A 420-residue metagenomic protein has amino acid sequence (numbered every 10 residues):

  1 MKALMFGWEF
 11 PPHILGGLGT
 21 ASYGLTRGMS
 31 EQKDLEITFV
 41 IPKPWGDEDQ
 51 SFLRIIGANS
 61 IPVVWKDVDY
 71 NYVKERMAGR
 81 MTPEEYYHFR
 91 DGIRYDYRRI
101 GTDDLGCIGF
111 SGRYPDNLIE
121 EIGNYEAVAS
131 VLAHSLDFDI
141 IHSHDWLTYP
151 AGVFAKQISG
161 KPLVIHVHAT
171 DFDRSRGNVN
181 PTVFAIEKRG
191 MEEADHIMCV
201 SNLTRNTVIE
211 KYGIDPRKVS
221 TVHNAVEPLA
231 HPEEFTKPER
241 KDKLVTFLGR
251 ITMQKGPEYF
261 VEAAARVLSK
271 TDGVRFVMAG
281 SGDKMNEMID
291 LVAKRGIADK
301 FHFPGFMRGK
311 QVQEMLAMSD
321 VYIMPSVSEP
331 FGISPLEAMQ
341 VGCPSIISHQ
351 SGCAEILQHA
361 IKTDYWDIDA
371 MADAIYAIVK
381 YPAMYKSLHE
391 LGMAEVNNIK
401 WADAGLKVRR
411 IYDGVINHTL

Functional and structural regions predicted by a protein language model:
L35-A133: A conserved catalytic-core segment of Leloir-type glycosyltransferases
M198, P238-A264, V277, H389: Conserved donor-binding/catalytic core segment of Leloir-type glycosyltransferases
L203, A225: Carbohydrate-associated surface elements
I289-M307: Nucleotide-activated donor-binding/catalytic signature segment of Leloir-type glycosyltransferases, i.e., the conserved
F306-M307, E314-S319: Short alpha-helical donor nucleotide-sugar binding micro-motif in glycosyltransferases
V327: Aromatic "clamp/platform" in nucleotide-sugar-dependent glycosyltransferases that forms part of the donor/acceptor
P344-I347: Short hydrophobic beta-strand element within catalytic cores of glycosyltransferases and related nucleotide-activated
A360-D369, A377-P382: Conserved acidic donor-binding segment of nucleotide-sugar-dependent glycosyltransferases
